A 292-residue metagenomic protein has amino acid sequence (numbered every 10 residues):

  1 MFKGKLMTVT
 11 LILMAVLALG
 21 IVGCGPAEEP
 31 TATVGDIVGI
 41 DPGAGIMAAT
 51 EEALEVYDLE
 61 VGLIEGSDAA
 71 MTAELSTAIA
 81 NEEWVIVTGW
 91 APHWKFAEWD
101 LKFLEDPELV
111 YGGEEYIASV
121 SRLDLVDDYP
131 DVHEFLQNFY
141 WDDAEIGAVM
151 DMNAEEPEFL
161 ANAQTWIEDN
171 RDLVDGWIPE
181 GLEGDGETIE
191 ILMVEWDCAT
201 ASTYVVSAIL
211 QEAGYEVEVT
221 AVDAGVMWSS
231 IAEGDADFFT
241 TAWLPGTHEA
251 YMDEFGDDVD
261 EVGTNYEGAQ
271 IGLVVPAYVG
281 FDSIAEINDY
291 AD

Functional and structural regions predicted by a protein language model:
G20-G23: C-terminal motif of bacterial Sec signal peptides marking the signal peptidase cleavage site
G25-A27: Bacterial signal peptide processing site
E29-V38, R122, W141, D257-D292: A conserved helix-loop-strand patch within extracytoplasmic ligand-binding domains of the periplasmic binding
P30-G39, L136, D185-C198, Y215-T220 (+1 more regions): Short, well-ordered beta-strand elements
E52-A53, A69-W84, Y204-E212, G225-F239: Short helices/loops that flank or line small-molecule/ion binding pockets
L63-E74, V194-D197, E218-S230: Short helix-initiation/N-cap motifs at beta->coil->alpha
A69, P92-D142, G263-G272: Periplasmic-binding protein-like
T77-K102, T240-F255: A ligand-binding cleft/hinge motif common to bilobed small-molecule-binding domains
